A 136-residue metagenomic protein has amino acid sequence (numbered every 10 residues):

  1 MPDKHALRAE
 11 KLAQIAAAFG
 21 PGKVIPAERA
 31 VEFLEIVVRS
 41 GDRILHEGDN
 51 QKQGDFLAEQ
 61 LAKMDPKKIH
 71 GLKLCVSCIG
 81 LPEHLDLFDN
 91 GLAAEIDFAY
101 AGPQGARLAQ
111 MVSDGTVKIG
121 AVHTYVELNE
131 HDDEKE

Functional and structural regions predicted by a protein language model:
M1-E136: Conserved alpha/beta enzyme-core scaffold
